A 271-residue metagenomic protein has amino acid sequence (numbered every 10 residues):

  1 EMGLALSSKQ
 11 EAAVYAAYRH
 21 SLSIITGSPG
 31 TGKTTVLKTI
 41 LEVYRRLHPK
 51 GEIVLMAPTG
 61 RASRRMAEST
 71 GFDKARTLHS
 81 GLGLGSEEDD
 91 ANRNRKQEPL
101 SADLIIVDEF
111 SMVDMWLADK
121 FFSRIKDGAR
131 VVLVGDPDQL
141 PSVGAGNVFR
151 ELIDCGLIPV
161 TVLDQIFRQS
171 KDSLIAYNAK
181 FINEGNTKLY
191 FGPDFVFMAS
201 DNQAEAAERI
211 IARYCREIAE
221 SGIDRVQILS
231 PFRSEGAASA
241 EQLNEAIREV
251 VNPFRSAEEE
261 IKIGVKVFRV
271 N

Functional and structural regions predicted by a protein language model:
L4-R19: N-terminal pre-P-loop "Q-motif" helix
L6, P99, F110, E259-E260: Residue-level marker of regulatory loop/turn positions in helix-turn-helix DNA-binding domains and in histidine
A16, P137-K266: Conserved helicase motor core of P-loop NTPases
A17, S28, P58, P231: P-loop (Walker A) phosphate-binding loop of NTP-binding proteins
I24, T35, T39, V43 (+4 more regions): Conserved helicase motor core of SF1/SF2 NTP-dependent helicases
G32: Conserved glycine(s) of the Walker
R269-N271: A generic structural signal for residues embedded in beta-strands
